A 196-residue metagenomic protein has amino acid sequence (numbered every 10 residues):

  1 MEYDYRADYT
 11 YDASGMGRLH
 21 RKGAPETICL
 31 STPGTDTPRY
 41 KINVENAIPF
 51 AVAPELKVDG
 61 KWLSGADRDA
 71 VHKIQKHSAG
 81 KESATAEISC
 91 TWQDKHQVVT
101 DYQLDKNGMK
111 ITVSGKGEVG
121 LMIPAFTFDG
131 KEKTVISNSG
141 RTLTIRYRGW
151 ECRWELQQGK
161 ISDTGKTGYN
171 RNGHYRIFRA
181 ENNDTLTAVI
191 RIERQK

Functional and structural regions predicted by a protein language model:
M1-G120: Catalytic and substrate-binding regions of extracellular carbohydrate-active enzymes, especially polysaccharide lyases
Y3, A7, Y11, P25 (+4 more regions): Intrinsic disorder/low-complexity signal
L19, A84-T91, I111, L143-R146 (+1 more regions): Generic recognition of long tandem-repeat/solenoid scaffolds
E118, M122-T127, S139-G140, R146-K196: Beta-strand-rich recognition/accessory modules
T134-I136: Hydrophobic alpha-helical positions that pack around
